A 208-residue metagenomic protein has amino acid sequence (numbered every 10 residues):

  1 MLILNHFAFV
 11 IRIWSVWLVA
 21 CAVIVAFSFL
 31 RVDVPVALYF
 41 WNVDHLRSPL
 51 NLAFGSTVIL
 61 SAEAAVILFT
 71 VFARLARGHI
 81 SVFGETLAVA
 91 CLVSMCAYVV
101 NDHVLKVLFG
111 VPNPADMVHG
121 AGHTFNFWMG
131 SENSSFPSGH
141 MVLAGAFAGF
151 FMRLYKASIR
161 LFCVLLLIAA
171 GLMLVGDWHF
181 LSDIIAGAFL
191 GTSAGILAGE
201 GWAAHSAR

Functional and structural regions predicted by a protein language model:
M1-F69, K106-W128: N-terminal transmembrane-helix/juxtamembrane module of multi-pass inner/ER membrane proteins
I3-V16, G122-R208: Membrane-embedded catalytic cores of phosphoryl/pyrophosphoryl-handling enzymes
N5-F9, D44-S48, L52, R74 (+5 more regions): Membrane-helix interfacial "entry" motifs
A22-F29, S94-V100, L166-W178: Aromatic-anchored segments of alpha-helical transmembrane domains
F27, D33-V36, V66, C96 (+3 more regions): Alpha-helical membrane-inserting segments
A65-R77, A144-M152: Hydrophobic, aromatic-rich transmembrane alpha-helices and their immediate juxtamembrane boundary segments
F69-H103: Interfacial segments of alpha-helical transmembrane regions
L75-H79, V107-A115, W178, S182 (+1 more regions): Transmembrane helix-loop junctions in multipass membrane proteins, especially transporters and channels
